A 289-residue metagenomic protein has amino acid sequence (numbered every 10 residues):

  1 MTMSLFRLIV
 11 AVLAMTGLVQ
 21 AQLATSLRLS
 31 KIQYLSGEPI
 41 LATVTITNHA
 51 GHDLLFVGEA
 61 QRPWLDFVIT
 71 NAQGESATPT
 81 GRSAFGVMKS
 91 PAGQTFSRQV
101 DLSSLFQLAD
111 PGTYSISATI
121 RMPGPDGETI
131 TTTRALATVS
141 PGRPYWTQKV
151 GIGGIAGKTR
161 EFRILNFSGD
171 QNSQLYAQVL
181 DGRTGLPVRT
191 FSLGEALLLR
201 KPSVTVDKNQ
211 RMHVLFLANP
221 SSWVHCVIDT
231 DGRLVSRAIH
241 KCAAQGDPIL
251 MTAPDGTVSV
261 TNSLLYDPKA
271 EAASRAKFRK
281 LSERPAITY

Functional and structural regions predicted by a protein language model:
L5-V19: Sec-dependent N-terminal signal peptides
Q22-L27, Q33-L35, P39-S103, T113-T119 (+2 more regions): Contiguous segments within soluble domain cores/interaction surfaces
L23-Q33, W146-I155: Short, compositionally biased P/S/T/A/G/V-rich stretches that sit at domain boundaries
Q73-G81, T184-F191, V235-R237: Surface-exposed loop/edge segments in extracytoplasmic proteins
L105-P141: Terminal connector regions
T129-F162: Low-complexity, Pro/Ser/Thr- and charge-rich linker/hinge segments at domain boundaries
I152-L180, P202-H225, D247-E271, R275-K280 (+1 more regions): Short beta-strand elements that form the blades of beta-propeller/WD-repeat-like and other beta-sheet-rich scaffold
V188-L193, V235-A244, K280-Y289: Beta-propeller fold detector
